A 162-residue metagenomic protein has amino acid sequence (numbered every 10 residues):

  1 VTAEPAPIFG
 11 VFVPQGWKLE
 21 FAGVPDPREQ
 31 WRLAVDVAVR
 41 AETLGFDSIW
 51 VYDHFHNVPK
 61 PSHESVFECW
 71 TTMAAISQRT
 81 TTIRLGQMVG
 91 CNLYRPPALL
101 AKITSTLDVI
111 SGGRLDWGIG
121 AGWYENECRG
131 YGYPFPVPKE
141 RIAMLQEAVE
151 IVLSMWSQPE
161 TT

Functional and structural regions predicted by a protein language model:
V1-R79: N-terminal beta1-alpha1-beta2 module of alpha/beta enzyme domains
P7-E29, N92-T162: Flexible, glycine-rich active-site loops centered on histidine and acidic residues that chelate a metal or position
T43, T82, V109-G112: Alpha-helix termination/capping residues and helix-transition junctions
D47, T82-I83, T161: A general structural signal for well-ordered secondary-structure junctions
I49, L85, L115-W117: Hydrophobic residues within beta-strands of alpha/beta enzymes
Y52, M88, G118-G120: Structural motif
S62-Q87, M144-M155: Alpha-helix-loop-beta-strand connector modules within alpha/beta enzyme cores
